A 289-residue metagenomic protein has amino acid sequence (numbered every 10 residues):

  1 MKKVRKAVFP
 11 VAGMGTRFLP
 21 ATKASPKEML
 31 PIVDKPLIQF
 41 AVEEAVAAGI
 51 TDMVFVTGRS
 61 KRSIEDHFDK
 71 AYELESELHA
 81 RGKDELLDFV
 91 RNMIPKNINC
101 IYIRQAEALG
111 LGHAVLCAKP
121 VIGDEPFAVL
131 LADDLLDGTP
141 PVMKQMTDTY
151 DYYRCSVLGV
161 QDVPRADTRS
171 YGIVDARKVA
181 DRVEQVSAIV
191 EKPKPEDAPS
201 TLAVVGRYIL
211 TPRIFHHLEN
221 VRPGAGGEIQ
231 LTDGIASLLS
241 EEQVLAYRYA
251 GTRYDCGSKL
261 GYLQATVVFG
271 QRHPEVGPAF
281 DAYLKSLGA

Functional and structural regions predicted by a protein language model:
K2-A80, P141-Q145: N-terminal glycine-rich phosphate-binding loop and ensuing alpha1 helix
K6, T51-M53, N99, P126 (+3 more regions): Residues at the starts of beta-strands that form the adenosine-phosphate
F9, F55, V129, L158-G159 (+1 more regions): Structural beta-sheet core signal
G13, R59, D134, P212-R213 (+1 more regions): Alpha-helix/helix-capping structural signal
M29, C100-Y102, S156, V244-A246 (+1 more regions): Conserved beta-strand scaffold positions in the cores of enzyme catalytic domains, especially in NTP/NDP-utilizing
L74-E77, L87-A176, L210-P212, L218-V221: Conserved beta-loop-beta/alpha segment of the NTase-like Rossmann-fold superfamily that binds/positions NTPs
A128, T147-D151, V179-A282: Catalytic-core segments of class I nucleotidyltransferases/pyrophosphorylases that form NMP-activated intermediates
